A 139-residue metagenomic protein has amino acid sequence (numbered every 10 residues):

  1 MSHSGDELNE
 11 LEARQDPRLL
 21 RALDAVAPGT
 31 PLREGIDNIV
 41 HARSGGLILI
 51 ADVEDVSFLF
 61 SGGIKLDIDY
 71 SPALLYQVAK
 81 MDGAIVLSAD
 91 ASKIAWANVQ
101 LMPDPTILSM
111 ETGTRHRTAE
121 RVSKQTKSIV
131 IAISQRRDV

Functional and structural regions predicted by a protein language model:
S2-V139: Divalent-cation
